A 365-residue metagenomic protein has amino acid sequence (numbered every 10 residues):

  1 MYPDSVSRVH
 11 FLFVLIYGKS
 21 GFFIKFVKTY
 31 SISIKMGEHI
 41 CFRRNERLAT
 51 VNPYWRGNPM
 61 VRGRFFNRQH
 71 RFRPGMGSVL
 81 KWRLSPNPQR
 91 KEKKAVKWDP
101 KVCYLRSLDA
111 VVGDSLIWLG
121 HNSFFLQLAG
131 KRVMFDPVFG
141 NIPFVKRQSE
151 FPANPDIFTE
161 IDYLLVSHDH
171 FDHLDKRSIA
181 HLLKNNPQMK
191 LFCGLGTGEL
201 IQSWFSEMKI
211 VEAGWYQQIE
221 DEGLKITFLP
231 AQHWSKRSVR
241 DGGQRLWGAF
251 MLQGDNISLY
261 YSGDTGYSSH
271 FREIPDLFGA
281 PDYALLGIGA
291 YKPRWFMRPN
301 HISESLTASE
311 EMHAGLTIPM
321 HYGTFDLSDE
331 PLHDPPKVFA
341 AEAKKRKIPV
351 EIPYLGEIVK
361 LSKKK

Functional and structural regions predicted by a protein language model:
M1-F11: N-terminal amphipathic/hydrophobic targeting modules at extreme N-termini, encompassing cleavable Sec/SRP-type signal
G21-P143, A153-I157, L252-Y261, D282-G289 (+1 more regions): Metallo-beta-lactamase
R43-N45, Y54-R71, Y163, H170 (+3 more regions): Cap/insert and terminal regions of metallo-dependent hydrolase folds
R90-V112, G194-I257, V338-K363: Metallo-beta-lactamase
F125-Q127, E220-A280, F296, N300-E304: Catalytic core of the metallo-beta-lactamase
P137-F151, K236-D241, K292-R298, D326: Acidic/histidine-rich helix-loop elements that form or flank divalent-metal/phosphate-binding sites at the catalytic
Q148-F158, E212: Conserved nucleotide-cofactor-binding alpha/beta core module
I157-L183: Di-metal (Zn2+ and/or Mg2+/Mn2+) metal-binding site signature of metallo-dependent hydrolases with the MBL/beta-CASP
